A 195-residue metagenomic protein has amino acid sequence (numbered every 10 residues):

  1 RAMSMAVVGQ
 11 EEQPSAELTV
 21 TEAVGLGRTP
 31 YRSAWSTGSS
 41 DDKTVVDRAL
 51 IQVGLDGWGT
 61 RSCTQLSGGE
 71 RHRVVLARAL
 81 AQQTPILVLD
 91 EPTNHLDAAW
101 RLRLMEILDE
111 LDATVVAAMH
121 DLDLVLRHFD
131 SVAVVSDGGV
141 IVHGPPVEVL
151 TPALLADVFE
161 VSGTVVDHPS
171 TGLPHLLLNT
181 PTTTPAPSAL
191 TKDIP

Functional and structural regions predicted by a protein language model:
G25, S40-W58: Conserved ABC ATPase "signature" region
S62-L66, E70: Conserved ABC ATPase signature
L76-A77, L104: Hydrophobic anchor residue at the start of the ABC signature
A81-P85: A short, proline-enriched helix->beta-strand linker immediately N-terminal to the Walker B motif in ABC-type P-loop
L87-E91: Catalytic Walker B motif of ABC-type/P-loop ATPase nucleotide-binding domains
A133, D137-E148: Conserved switch/coupling elements of ABC/ABC-like ATPase nucleotide-binding domains
P152, A156-P195: ABC ATPase nucleotide-binding domains
